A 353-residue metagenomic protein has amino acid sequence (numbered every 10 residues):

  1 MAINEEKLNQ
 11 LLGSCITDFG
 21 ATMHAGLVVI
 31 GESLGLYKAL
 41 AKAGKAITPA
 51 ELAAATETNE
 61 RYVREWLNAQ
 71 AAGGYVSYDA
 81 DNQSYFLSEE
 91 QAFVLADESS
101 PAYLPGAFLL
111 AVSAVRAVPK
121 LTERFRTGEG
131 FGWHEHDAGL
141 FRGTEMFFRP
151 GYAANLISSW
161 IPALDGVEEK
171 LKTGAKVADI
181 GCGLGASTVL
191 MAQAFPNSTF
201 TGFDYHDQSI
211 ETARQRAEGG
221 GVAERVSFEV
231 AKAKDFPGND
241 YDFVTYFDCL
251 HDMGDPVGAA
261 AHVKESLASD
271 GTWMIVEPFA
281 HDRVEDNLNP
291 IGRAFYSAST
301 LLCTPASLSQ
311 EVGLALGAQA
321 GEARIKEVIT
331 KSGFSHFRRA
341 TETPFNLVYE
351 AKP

Functional and structural regions predicted by a protein language model:
A2, E6, T17-A39, N68-A175: Conserved Class I S-adenosyl-L-methionine-dependent methyltransferase catalytic core
K45-A54: Short acidic, hydrophobic short linear motifs in intrinsically disordered regions
T58-A69: Short amphipathic alpha-helical interaction segments
A114-H251, P256-G258: Conserved adenosyl
K176, G271-T272: Short glycine-centered segments of the SAM/dcSAM-binding site in methyltransferase folds
V257-S269: A short glycine-rich, Lys/Arg-flanked "PGG" loop and its adjoining helix->strand segment in the class I
V276-K331: C-terminal alpha-helical "lid/dimerization" subdomain adjacent to the S-adenosyl-L-methionine
S332-P353: Core SAM-dependent methyltransferase catalytic element
